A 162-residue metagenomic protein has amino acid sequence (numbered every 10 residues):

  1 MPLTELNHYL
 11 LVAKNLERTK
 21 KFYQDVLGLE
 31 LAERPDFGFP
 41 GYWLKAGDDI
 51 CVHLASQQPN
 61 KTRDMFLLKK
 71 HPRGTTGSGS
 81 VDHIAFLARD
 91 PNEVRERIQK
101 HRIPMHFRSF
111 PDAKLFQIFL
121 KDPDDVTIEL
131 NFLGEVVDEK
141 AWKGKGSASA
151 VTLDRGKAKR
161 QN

Functional and structural regions predicted by a protein language model:
P2, R95-N162: Vicinal oxygen chelate
E5-K14, Y42-A46, L67-R97, F116-K121 (+1 more regions): Vicinal oxygen chelate
V12-P59: Core segments of cupin and vicinal oxygen chelate
T19-F22, V94-I98: Hydrophobic side chains in well-ordered alpha-helices
E33-D36, D82, R108-F110: Short beta-strand
P59-K61, D82: Type IV pilin-like appendage domain
R63-L67, E139-W142: A short, polar/proline- and glycine-enriched secondary-structure boundary/capping micro-motif
